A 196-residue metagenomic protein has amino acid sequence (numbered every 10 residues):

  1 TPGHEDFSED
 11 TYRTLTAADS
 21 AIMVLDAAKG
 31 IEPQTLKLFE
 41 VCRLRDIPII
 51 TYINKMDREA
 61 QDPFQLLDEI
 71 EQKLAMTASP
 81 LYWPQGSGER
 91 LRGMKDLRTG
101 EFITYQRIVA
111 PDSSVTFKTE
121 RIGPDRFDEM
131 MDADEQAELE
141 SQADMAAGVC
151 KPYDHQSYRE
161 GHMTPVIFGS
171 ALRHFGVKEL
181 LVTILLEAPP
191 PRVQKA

Functional and structural regions predicted by a protein language model:
T1-A196: Structural and coupling elements of P-loop NTPases
